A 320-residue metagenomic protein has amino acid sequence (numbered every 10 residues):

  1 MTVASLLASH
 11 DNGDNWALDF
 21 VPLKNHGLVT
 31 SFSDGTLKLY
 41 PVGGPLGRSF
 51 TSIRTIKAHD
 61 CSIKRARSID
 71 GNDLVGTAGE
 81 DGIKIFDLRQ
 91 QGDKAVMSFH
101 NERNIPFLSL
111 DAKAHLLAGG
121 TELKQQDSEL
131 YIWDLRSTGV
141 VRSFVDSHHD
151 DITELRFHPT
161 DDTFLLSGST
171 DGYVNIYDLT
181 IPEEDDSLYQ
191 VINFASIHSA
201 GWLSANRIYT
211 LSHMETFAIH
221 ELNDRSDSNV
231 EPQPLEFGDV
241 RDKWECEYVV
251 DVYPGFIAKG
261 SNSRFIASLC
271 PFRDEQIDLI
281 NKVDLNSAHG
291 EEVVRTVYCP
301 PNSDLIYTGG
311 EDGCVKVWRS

Functional and structural regions predicted by a protein language model:
M1-W16, R48-T51, I277-N286: A short helix->beta-strand "capping" segment at the edge of beta-propeller domains
S9-G35, V252, F256-I257, V293: Beta-strand-rich domains and repeat architectures in extracellular enzymes and scaffolds, especially beta-propellers
S9-N12, T55-A58, S98-E102, F144-S147 (+2 more regions): Surface loop/turn motifs at the tips and blade-to-blade linkers of beta-strand repeat domains
L23, L211-T216, P232-L279: Loop/turn-rich, solvent-exposed surfaces of beta-rich toroidal or solenoidal domains
G27-T30, L74-G76, R207-T210, D251-G260 (+1 more regions): Short beta-strand elements that form the blades of beta-propeller/WD-repeat-like and other beta-sheet-rich scaffold
G47-N72: Blade-loop segments of beta-propeller domains
I63-E245: WD40 beta-propeller repeat blades
D304-S320: Blade-level signature of beta-propeller repeat domains, shared across WD40, Kelch, NHL, RCC1 and BNR/Asp-box propellers
